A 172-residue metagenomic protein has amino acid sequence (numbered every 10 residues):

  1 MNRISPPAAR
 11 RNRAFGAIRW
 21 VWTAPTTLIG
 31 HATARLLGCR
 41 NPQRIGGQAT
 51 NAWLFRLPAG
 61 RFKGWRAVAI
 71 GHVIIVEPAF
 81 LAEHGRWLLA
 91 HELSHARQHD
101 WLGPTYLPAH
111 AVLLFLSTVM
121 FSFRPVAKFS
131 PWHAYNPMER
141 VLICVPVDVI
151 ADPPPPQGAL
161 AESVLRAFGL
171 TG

Functional and structural regions predicted by a protein language model:
N2-W65, P78, L107-G172: Metalloprotease/metallohydrolase-associated module, dominated by Zn2+-dependent proteases
L37-N41, H91-R97: Short charge-dense sequence patches
G64-A67, V73-L89, D100, H133: Short pre-active-site segment immediately N-terminal to the catalytic Zn-binding motif
L93-A111: Catalytic Zn2+-binding segment of zinc metalloproteases
